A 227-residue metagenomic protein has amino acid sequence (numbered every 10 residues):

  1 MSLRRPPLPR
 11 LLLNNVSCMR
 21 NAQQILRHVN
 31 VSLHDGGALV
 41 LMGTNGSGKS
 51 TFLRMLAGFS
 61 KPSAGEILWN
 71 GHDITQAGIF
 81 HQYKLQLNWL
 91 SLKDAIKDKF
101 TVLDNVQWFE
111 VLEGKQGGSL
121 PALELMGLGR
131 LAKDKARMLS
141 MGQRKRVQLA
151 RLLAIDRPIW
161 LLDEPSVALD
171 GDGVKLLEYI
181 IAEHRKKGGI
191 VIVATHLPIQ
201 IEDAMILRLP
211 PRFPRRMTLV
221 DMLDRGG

Functional and structural regions predicted by a protein language model:
A57: Helix-to-loop junction immediately C-terminal to a conserved catalytic motif
G65-Q76, H81-Y83: Conserved ABC transporter NBD signature motif
K93, D98-G114: Q-loop/switch helix immediately C-terminal to the Walker
G117-A132: Conserved ABC ATPase "signature" region
K135-R144: Conserved ABC ATPase signature
L149, G188: Hydrophobic anchor residue at the start of the ABC signature
W160-E164: Catalytic Walker B motif of ABC-type/P-loop ATPase nucleotide-binding domains
